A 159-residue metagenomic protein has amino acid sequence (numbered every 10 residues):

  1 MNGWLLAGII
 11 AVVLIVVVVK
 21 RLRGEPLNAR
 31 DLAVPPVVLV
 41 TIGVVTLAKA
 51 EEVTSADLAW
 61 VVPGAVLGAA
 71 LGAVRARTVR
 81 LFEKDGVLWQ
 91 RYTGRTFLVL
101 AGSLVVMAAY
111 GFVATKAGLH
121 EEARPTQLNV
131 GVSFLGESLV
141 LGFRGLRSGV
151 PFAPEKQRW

Functional and structural regions predicted by a protein language model:
M1-E52: N-terminal signal-anchor transmembrane alpha-helix
M1-V12, L58-L71, A123-G131: Structural signature of hydrophobic alpha-helical transmembrane segments
N2, G43-A56, L100-A117: Hydrophobic alpha-helical transmembrane segments in multi-pass integral membrane proteins
V13-V17, I42-V45, G64-R75, S103-M107 (+1 more regions): Alpha-helical transmembrane segments of multi-pass membrane proteins
L14-A29, A73-L88, V140-G145: C-terminal ends of transmembrane helices
P26-V40, L58-P63, V87-F97: Cytoplasmic-side transmembrane-helix entry/capping segments in multi-pass membrane proteins
T54-V87, R91: Alpha-helical transmembrane-segment detector that highlights a single hydrophobic TM helix and its immediate
F97-W159: C-terminal membrane-adjacent module
